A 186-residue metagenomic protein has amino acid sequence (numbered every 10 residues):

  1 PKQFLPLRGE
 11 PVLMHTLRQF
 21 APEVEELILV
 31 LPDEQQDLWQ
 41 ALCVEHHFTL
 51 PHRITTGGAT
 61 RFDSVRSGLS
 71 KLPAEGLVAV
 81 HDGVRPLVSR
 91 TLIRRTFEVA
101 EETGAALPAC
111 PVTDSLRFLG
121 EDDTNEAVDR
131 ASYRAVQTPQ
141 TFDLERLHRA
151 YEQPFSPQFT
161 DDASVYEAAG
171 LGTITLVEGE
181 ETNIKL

Functional and structural regions predicted by a protein language model:
P1-Q36: N-terminal glycine-rich phosphate-binding loop and ensuing alpha1 helix
E23, E45-P51, A74: Short helix-capping segments at alpha-helix termini
E25-L27, G104-A105, G172-T173: Residues at the starts of beta-strands that form the adenosine-phosphate
Q36, I93, Y133, L147-H148: A generic structural signal for short hydrophobic patches within well-formed alpha-helices
D37-L42: Acidic helix N-cap motif at the loop->helix transition within catalytic regions of sugar-transfer enzymes
R53, A59-D123, Q137-T138: Conserved beta-loop-beta/alpha segment of the NTase-like Rossmann-fold superfamily that binds/positions NTPs
A59, R134-L186: Conserved alpha/beta core of the MobA/IspD/sugar-nucleotide pyrophosphorylase nucleotidyltransferase superfamily
E126-V136: A recurrent flexible, glycine/aromatic-enriched loop bordering the glycosyltransferase active site that acts as
